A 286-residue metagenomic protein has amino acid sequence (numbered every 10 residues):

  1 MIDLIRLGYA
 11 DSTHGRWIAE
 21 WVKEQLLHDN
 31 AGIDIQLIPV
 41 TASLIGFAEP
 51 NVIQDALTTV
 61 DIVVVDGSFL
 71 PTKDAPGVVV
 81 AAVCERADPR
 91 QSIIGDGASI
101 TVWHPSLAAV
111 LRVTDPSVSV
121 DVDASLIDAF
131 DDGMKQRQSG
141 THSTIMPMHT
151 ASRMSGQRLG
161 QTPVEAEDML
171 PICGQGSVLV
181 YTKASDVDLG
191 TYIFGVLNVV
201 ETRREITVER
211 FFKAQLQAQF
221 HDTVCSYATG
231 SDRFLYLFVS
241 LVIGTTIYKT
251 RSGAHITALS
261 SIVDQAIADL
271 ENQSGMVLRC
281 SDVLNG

Functional and structural regions predicted by a protein language model:
M1-A42, A48-N51, D55-V60, G67 (+3 more regions): Small-molecule-sensing regulatory modules
V65, T72-E85, Q91-S92, E167-L170: A structural signal for short loop-to-beta-strand junctions that line the ligand-binding cleft of periplasmic/secreted
R86, V113-T114: Mid-sequence acidic-hydrophobic segments that form the walls of catalytic/ligand-binding cavities or oligomerization
V102: Ligand-binding face of N-terminal immunoglobulin V-set domains in extracellular IgSF glycoproteins
